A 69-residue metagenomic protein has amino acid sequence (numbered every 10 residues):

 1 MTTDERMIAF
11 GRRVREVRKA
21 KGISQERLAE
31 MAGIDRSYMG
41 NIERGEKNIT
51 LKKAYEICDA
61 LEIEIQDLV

Functional and structural regions predicted by a protein language model:
M1-A9: A detector for short, charged/polar N-terminal pre-domain segments
I8, K19-A20, N48: Short amphipathic helical patch at the helix-1/turn junction of helix-turn-helix
R12-M31, E56: Short basic helix-loop element that most often maps to the first helix and adjoining turn of HTH DNA-binding modules
V14, L28-A29, M39-I42, L68: Conserved hydrophobic/aromatic packing and binding residues within compact polymer-binding modules
G33-K47: Recognition helix of helix-turn-helix/homeodomain-like DNA-binding domains that insert into the DNA major groove
E46-E56, I65: Short, basic-rich loop-to-helix N-cap that marks the start of a DNA-contacting helix
E62-V69: Short C-terminal boundary/hinge segments that cap the last helix of small helical domains
